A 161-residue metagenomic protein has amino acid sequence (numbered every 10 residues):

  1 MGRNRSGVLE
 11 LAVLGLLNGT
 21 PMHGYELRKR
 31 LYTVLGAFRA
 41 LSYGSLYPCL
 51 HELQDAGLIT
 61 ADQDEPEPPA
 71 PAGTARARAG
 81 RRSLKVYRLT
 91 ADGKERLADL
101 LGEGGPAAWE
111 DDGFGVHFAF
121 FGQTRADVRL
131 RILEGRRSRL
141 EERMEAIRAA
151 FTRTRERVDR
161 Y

Functional and structural regions predicted by a protein language model:
M1-W109: Basic helix-turn-helix/winged-helix DNA-binding cores and closely related short helical interaction motifs
G7-V8, F118-G122, R155-R157: A short small-residue
H23, L27, R143-A150: Amphipathic, well-ordered alpha-helical segments in soluble domains
Y32, Y43, L140-E141, I147: General helical structural elements
S42, R129, D159-Y161: Residue-level recognition of alpha-helical structural elements
G44-S45, P68-P69, F114-H117, A146-R148: Short, surface-exposed, polar/charged, turn-prone segments marking secondary-structure boundaries
E95-E145: Amphipathic alpha-helical dimerization/coiled-coil segments that flank or bridge DNA-binding/regulatory modules
A150-Y161: Acidic interhelical loop/turn segments
